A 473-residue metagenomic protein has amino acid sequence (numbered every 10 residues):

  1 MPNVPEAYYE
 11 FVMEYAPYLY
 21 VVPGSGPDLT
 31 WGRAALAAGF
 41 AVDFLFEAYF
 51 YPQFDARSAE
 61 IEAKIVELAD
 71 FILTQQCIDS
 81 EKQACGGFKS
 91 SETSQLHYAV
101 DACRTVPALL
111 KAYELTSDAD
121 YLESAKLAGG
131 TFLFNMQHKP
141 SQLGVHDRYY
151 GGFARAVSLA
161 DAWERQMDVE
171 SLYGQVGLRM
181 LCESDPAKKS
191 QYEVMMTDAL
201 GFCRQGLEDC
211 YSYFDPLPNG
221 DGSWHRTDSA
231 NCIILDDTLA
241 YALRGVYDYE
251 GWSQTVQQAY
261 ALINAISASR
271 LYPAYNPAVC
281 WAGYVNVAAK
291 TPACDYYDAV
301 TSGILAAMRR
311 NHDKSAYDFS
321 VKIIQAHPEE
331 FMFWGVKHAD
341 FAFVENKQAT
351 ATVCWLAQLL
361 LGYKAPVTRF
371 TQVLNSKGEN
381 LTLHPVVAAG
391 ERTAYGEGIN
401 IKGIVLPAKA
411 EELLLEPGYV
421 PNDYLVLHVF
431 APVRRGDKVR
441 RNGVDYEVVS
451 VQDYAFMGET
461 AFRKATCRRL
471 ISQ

Functional and structural regions predicted by a protein language model:
M1-K364: Glycan-recognition and catalytic cores of secretory/periplasmic carbohydrate-active enzymes
F44, A242, V367-S376, A408-G418: Short N-terminal helix-initiation segments at or just after the protein's N-terminus
A69, G86, K377-E379, I399: Short structural boundary motif marking the start of a folded domain
K82, L374-L381, P432-G436: A short, compositionally biased
P186, P277, L381, G403-V405 (+1 more regions): Generic structural motif
P366-A394: Active-site-proximal polar cores
V387-Q473: Short, conserved turn/kink motifs that form compact alpha/beta structural patches or helix kinks used as
